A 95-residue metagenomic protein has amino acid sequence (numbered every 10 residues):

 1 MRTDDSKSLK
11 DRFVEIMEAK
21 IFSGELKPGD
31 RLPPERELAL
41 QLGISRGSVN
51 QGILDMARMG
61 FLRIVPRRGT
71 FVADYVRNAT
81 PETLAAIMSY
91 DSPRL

Functional and structural regions predicted by a protein language model:
M1-L95: Short linear motifs at protein or domain termini
